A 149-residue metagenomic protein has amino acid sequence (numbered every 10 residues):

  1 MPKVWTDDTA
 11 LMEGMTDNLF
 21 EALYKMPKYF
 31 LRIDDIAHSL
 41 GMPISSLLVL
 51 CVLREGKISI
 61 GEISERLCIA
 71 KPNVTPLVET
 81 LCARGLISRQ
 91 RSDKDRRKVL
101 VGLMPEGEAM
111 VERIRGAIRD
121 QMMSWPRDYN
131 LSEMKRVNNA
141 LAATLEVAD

Functional and structural regions predicted by a protein language model:
M1-L40, S132: N-terminal leader segment of winged-helix/HTH proteins
V4-W5, I60, A148: Secondary-structure edge/capping motif, primarily at the C-terminal ends of alpha-helices and the immediately following
M15-I33, E106, A117, Q121 (+2 more regions): C-terminal ligand-sensing/allosteric alpha-helical core of TetR-family HTH transcriptional regulators
L31-N73: N-terminal helix-turn-helix DNA-binding core of bacterial DNA-binding proteins
E79-A142: Charged, amphipathic alpha-helical coiled-coil/dimerization segments
